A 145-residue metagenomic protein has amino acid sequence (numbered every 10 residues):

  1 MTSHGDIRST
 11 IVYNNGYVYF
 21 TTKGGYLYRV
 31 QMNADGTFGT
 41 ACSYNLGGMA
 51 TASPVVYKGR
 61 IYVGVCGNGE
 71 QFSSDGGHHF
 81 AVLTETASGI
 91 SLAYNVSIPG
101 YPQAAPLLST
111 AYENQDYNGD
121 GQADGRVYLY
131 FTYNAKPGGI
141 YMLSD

Functional and structural regions predicted by a protein language model:
M1-D145: Extracytoplasmic/lumenal domain signature
